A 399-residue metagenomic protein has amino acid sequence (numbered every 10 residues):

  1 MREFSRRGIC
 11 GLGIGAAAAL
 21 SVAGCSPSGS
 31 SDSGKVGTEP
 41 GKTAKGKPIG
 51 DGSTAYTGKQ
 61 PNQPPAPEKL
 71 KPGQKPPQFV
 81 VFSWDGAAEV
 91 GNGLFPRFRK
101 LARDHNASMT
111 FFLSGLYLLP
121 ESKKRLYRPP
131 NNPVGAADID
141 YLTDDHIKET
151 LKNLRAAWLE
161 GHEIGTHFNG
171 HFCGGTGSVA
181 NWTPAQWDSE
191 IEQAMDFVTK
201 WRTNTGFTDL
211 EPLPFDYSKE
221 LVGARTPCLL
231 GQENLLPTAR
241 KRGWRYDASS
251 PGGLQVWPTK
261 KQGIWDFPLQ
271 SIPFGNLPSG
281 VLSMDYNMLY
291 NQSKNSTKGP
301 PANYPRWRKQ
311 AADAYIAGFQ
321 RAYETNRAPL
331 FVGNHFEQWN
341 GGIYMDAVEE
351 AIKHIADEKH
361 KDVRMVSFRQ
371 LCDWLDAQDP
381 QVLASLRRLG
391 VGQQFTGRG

Functional and structural regions predicted by a protein language model:
M1-L20: N-terminal secretory signal peptides and thylakoid transit peptides that target proteins across membranes
S21-E39: C-terminal region of N-terminal signal peptides and the immediate post-cleavage residues of exported proteins
A23, P27-G29, L118-P120, C173 (+5 more regions): Flexible loop/turn segments at secondary-structure boundaries
V36-T57, R128-D144, L210-N326, D379-R387: Active-site-adjacent pocket scaffolds in enzyme catalytic domains
I49-E163, G170-G174, N204-P237, G253-L254 (+5 more regions): Active-site beta->alpha N-cap acidic-glycine motif
S53-Q63, T110, Y246-P258, D313-G399: C-terminal domain-boundary segment and adjacent tail
L94-P96, T143-L151, W187-E192, R308-A317 (+1 more regions): Well-ordered, non-membrane alpha-helical segments in soluble/globular domains
G175-Q193: Active-site cleft segment of glycoside hydrolase catalytic domains centered on the general acid/base Glu
